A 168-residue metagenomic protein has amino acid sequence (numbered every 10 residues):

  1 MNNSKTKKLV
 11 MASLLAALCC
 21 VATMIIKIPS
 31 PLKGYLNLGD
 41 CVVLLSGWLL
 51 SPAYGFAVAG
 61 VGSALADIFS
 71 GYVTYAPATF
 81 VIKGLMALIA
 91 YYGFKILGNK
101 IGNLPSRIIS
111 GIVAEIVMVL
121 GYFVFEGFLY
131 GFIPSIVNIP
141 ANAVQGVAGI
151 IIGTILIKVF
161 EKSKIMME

Functional and structural regions predicted by a protein language model:
M1-E168: Loop-helix junctions at membrane interfaces
